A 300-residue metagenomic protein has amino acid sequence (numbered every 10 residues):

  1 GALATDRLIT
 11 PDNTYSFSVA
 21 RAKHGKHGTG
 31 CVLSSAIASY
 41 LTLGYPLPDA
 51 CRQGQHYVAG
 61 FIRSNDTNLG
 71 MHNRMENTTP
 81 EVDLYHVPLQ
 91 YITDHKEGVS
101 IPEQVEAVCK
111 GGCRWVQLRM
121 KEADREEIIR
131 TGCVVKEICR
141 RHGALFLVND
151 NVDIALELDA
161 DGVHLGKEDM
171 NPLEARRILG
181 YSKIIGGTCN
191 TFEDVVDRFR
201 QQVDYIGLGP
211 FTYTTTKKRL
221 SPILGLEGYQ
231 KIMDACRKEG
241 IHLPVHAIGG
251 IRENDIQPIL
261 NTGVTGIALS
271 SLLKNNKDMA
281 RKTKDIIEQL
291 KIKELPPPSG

Functional and structural regions predicted by a protein language model:
G1-S18: Conserved phosphate-donor
Y15, Y40-G54: Phosphate-handling active-site elements
V19, K167-L173, Y213-C236: Flexible, gly/pro- and Lys/Arg-enriched active-site loops
K26-P46: Short, small-residue alpha-helix embedded
T29-G30, L208, V245-I251, I267-L273: Glycine-rich beta-strand-to-loop/alpha-helix junction loops that act as flexible
P48-H86, L295: Charged C-terminal helix
M75-P172, R177-D204, K231, I241-P244 (+3 more regions): Conserved N-terminal beta1-alpha1 strand-loop-helix module at the mouth
F192-P222: Histidine/lysine/aspartate-rich catalytic loop segments that bind and position anionic ligands
